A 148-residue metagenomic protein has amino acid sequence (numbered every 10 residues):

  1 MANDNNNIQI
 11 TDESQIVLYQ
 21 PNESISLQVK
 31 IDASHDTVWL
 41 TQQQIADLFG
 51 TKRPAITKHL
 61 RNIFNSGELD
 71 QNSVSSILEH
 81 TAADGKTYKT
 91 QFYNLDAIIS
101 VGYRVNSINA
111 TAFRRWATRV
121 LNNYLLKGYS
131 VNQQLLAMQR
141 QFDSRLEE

Functional and structural regions predicted by a protein language model:
M1-R53, H80-E148: Positively charged, aromatic-accented nucleic-acid-binding surfaces
N62-S66: Alpha-helical DNA-recognition elements
E68-A83: Short Lys/Arg-enriched helix C-cap and helix-to-coil transition segments that create basic nucleic-acid-contact patches
